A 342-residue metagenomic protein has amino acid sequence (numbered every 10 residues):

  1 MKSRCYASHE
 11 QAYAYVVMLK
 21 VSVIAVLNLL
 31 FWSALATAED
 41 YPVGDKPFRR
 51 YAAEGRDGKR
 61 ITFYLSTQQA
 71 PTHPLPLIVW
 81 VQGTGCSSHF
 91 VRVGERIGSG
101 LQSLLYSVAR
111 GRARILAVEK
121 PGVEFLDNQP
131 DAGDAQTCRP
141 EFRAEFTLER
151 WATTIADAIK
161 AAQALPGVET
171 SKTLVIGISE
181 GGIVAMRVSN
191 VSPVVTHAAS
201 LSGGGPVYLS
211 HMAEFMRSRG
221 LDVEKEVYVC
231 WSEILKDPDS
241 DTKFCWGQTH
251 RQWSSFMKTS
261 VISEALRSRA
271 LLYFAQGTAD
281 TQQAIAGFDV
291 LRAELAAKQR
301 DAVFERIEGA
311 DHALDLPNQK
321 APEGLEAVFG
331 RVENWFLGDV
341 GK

Functional and structural regions predicted by a protein language model:
E39-T72: N-terminal cap/lid segment of alpha/beta-hydrolase-fold proteins
P71-V108: Short, surface-exposed "cap/lid" segments of acyl-processing enzymes
S103-A135: Conserved alpha/beta-hydrolase
Q129-A132, E145-L148, V191, H197-R267: Accessory cap/linker subdomain of secreted extracellular hydrolases
G133-A164: Alpha/beta-hydrolase active-site loop
S268, F274-Q276: Short beta-strand/loop motif that positions the catalytic acidic residue of the alpha/beta-hydrolase fold
T281-G287: Conserved alpha/beta-hydrolase "acid-adjacent" motif
A313-L314, N318-K342: Catalytic active-site module of serine/aspartate enzymes centered on a nucleophile-bearing elbow/loop
